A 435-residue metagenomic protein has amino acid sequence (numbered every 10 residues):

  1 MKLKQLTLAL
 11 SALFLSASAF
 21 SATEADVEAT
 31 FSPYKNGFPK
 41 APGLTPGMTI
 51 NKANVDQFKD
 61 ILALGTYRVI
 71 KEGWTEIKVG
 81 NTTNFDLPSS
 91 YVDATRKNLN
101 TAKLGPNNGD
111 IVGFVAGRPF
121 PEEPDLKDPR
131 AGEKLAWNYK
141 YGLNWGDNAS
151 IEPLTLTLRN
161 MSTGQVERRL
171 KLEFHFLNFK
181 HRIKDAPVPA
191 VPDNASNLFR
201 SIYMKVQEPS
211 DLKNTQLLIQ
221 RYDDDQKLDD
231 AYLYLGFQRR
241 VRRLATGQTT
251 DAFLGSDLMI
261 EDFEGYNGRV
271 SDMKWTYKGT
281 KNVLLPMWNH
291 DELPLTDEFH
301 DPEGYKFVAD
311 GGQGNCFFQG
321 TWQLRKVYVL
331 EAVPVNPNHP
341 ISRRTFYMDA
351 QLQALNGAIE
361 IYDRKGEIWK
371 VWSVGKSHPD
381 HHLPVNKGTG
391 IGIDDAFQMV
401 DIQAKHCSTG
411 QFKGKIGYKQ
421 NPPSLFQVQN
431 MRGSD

Functional and structural regions predicted by a protein language model:
M1-T7: Bacterial N-terminal signal peptides that target proteins for export
S16-A19: N-terminal signal peptide c-region/cleavage motif recognized by signal peptidases
A22-D229, L235: Solvent-exposed N-terminal domain segments of exported/luminal and surface proteins
A22-E123, Q238, T249-F317, R325-K326 (+1 more regions): Non-transmembrane domains of secretory- and envelope-associated proteins
L99, S162-A195, F199, K205-E208 (+3 more regions): Extended beta-strand-rich segments in extracellular/periplasmic secretory proteins, especially within noncatalytic
K213-T215, K227-L228, P340-R344, N356 (+2 more regions): Short, surface-exposed coil-to-beta transition loops
Q220-D224, R343-G357: A short, surface-exposed beta-strand/turn
L244, A358-I359: Beta-strand-dense domains in secreted/periplasmic systems and polymorphic toxin scaffolds
